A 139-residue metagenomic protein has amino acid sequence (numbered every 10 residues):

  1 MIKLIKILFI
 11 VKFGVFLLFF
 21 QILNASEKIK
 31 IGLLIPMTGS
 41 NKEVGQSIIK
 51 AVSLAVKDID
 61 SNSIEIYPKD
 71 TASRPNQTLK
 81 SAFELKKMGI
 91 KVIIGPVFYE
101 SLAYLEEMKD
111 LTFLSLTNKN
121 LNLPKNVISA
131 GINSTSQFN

Functional and structural regions predicted by a protein language model:
K3-A25: Classical Sec-dependent N-terminal signal peptides that target proteins to the secretory pathway
S26-K30: Cleaved targeting-peptide boundary
G32-K50, I59, K69-T71: Extracytoplasmic "Venus flytrap"
S40, V44, I48-A55, Q77-S81 (+2 more regions): Stable alpha-helical elements in mature extracytoplasmic
S53, K57-S61, K87-I90, E107-D110: Sec-exported extracytoplasmic/periplasmic mature domains
I59-R74, P124-V127: Short beta-strand elements in bilobed, periplasmic/extracellular small-molecule ligand-binding domains
P75-K91: Short, well-structured alpha-helical segments in soluble
V92-N139: Extracytoplasmic ligand/sensor domains, especially the bilobed periplasmic-binding protein
